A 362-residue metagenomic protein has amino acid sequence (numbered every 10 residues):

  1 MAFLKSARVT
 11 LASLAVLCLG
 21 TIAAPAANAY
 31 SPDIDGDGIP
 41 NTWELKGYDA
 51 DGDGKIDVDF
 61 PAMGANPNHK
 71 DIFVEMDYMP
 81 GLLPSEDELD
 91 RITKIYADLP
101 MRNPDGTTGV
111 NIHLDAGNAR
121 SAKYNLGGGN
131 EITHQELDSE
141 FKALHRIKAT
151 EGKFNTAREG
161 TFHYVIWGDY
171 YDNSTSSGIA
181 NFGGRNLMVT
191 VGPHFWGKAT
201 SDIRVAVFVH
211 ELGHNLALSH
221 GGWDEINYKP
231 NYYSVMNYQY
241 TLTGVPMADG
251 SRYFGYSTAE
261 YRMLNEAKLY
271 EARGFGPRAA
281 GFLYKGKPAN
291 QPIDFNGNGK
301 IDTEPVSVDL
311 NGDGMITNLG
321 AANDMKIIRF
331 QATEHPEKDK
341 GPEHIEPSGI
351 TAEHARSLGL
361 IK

Functional and structural regions predicted by a protein language model:
M1-A12: Bacterial N-terminal signal peptides that target proteins for export
L17-A26: C-terminal segment of classical bacterial N-terminal signal peptides
Y30-D33, N66, K70-D71, E75-P84 (+12 more regions): Active-site-proximal segment of zinc-dependent metalloprotease catalytic domains
I34-K46, M63, K70: Acidic Gly/Asp/Thr-rich repetitive segments characteristic of extracellular carbohydrate-active and adhesion proteins
I34-T42, G52-V58, G299-T303, G312-N318: Glycine-aliphatic tripeptides that mark coil-to-beta-strand junctions in extracellular and membrane proteins
T42, Y48, G52-I56, G81-E86 (+1 more regions): Short, solvent-exposed loop/turn elements at domain surfaces
D49-A65, N103-G106: Short mixed-charge
